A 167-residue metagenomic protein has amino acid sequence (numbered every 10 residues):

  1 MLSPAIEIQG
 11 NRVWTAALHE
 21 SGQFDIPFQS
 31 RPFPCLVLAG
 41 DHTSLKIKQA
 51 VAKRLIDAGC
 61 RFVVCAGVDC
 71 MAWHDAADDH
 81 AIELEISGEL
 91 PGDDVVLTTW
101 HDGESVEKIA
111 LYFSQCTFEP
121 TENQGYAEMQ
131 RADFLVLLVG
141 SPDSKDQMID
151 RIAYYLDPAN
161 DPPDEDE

Functional and structural regions predicted by a protein language model:
M1-E167: ATP-dependent carboxylate-amine ligase
